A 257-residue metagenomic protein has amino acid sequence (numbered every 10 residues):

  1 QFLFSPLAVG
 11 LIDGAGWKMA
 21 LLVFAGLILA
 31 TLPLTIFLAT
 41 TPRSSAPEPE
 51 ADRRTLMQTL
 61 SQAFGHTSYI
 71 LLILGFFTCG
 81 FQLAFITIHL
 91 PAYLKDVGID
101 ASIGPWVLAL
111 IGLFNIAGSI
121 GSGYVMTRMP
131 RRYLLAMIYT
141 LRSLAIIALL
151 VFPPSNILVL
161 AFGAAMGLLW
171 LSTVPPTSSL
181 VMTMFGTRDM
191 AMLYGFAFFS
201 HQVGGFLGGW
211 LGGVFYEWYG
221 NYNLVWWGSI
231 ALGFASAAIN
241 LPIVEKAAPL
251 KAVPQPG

Functional and structural regions predicted by a protein language model:
Q1-R43: Helix-loop-helix hairpin linking two adjacent transmembrane segments in secondary transporters
F2-A15, L94-K95, V125-M126, L211-G220: Interfacial helix-cap and linker-helix signal at transmembrane-aqueous boundaries of multi-pass secondary transporters
S5, F64-S122: Extracytoplasmic gate region of multi-pass secondary transporters
G10-G26, V214-L232: A membrane-interface helix-boundary motif in multi-pass transporters
T31-A39, W227-G257: Multi-pass alpha-helical transporter architecture, strongest for 12-TM Major Facilitator/SLC carriers used
A39-Q58, P249-Q255: Flexible cytoplasmic inter-helical loops of multi-pass small-molecule transporters
I111-N115, G121-Y124, R128-L180: C-terminal transmembrane helical hairpin of 12-TM major facilitator-type secondary transporters
M184-Y219, S229: A late C-terminal transmembrane helix in Major Facilitator Superfamily
